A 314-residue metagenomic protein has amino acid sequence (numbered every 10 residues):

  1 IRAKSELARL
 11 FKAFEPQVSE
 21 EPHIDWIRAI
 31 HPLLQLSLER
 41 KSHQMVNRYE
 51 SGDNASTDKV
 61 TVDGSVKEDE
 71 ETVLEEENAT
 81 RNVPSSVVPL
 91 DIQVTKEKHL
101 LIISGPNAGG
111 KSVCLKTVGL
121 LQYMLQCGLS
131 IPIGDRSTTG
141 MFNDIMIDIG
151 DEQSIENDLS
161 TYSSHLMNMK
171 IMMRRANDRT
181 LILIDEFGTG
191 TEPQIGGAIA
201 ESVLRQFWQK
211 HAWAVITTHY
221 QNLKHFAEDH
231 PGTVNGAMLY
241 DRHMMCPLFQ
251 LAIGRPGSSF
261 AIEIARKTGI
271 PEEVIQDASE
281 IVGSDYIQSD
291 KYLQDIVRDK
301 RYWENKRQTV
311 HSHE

Functional and structural regions predicted by a protein language model:
R2-R9: Transmembrane helical bundles of ABC transporter permease domains
F11-A13, S19-H311: ATPase nucleotide-binding head domains, primarily ABC-like/P-loop NTPase cores
